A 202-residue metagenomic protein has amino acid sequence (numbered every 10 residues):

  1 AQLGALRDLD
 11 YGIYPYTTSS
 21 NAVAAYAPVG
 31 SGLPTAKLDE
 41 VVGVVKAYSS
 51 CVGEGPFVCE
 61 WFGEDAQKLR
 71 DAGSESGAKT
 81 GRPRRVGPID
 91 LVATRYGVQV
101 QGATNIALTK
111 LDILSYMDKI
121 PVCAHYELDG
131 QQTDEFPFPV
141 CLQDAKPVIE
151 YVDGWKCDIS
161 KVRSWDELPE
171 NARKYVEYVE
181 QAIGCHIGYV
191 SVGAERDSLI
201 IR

Functional and structural regions predicted by a protein language model:
Q2-R202: Non-transmembrane, aqueous-exposed alpha-helical and coiled segments at domain scale
